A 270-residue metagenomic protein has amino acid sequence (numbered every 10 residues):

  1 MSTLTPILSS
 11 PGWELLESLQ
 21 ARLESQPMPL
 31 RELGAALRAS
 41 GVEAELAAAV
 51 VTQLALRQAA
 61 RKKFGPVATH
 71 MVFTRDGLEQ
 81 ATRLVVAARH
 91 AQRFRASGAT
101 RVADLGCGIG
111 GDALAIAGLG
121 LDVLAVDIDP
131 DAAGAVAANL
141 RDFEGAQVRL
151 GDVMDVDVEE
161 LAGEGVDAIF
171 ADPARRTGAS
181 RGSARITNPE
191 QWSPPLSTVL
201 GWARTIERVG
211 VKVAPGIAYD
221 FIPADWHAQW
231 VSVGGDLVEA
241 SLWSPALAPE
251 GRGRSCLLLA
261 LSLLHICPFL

Functional and structural regions predicted by a protein language model:
M1-T100: S-adenosyl-L-methionine
G98-G108: Conserved class I S-adenosyl-L-methionine
I109-L121: Conserved SAM-binding loop of SAM-dependent methyltransferases across substrates and taxa, primarily the Class I
D122-D127: Conserved SAM-binding motif I beta-strand of class I
I128-D167: S-adenosyl-L-methionine
G165-A240: S-adenosylmethionine
D236-L263: Core SAM-dependent methyltransferase catalytic element
H265-F269: Conserved small/polar residues in nucleotide/adenosyl-binding loops
